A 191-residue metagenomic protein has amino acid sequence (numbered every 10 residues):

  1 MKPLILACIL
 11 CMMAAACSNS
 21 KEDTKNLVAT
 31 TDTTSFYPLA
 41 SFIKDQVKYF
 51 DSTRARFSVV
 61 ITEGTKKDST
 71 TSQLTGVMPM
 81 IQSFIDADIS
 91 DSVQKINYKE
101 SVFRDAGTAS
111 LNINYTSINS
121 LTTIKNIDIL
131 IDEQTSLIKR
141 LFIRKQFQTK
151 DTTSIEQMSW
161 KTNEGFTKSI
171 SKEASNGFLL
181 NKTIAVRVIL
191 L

Functional and structural regions predicted by a protein language model:
M1-I5: Positively charged n-region of N-terminal signal peptides that target proteins for export
M13-A16: C-terminal motif of bacterial Sec signal peptides marking the signal peptidase cleavage site
S18-V60, G64, D68: Sec-dependent signal peptide cleavage junction
V28, S35-L39, I89-Q94, G107-A109 (+3 more regions): A short linear-motif detector with a strong N-terminal bias
V47-N126: Surface-exposed acidic loop/strand-edge motifs in secreted or periplasmic proteins that form small linear binding
S110-L191: Gly/Pro-enriched, hydrophobic low-complexity segments that function as extracytoplasmic propeptides/linkers
